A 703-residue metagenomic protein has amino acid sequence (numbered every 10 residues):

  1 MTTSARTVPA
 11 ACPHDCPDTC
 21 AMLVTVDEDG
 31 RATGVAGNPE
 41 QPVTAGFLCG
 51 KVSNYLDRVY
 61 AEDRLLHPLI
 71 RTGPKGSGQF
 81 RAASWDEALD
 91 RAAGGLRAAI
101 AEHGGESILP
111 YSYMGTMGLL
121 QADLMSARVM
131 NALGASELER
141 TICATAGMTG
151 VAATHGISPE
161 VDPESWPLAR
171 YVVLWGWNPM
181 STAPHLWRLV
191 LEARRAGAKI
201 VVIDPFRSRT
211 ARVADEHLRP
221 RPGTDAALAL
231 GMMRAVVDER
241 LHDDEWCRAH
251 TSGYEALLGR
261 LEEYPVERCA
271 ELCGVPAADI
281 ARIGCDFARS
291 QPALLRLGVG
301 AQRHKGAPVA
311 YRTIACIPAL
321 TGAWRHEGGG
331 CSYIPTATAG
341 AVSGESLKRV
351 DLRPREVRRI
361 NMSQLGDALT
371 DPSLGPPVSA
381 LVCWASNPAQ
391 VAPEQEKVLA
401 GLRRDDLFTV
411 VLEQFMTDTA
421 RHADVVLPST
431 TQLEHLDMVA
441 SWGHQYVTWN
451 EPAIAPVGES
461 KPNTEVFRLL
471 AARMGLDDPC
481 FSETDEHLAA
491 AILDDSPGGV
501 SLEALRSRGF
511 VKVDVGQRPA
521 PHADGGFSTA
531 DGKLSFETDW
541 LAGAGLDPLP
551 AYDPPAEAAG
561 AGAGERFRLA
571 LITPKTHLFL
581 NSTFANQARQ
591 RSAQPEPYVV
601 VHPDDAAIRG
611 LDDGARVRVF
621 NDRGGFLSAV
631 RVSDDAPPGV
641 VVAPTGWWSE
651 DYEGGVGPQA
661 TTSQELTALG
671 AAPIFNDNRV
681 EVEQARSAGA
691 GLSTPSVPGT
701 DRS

Functional and structural regions predicted by a protein language model:
M1-E239, P276, W384, A607 (+1 more regions): N-terminal export/assembly segments and adjacent metallocofactor-ligating motifs of anaerobic energy-metabolism
A11, V398-L399, R403-F408, L412-T417 (+2 more regions): Phosphate/diphosphate-binding loops
R71-A82, E87, R234, E239-A277 (+6 more regions): N-terminal leader/propeptide and maturation segments of large enzyme subunits in energy/redox metabolism and hydrolases
H103-S107, H242-C247, L294, R325-S332 (+1 more regions): Flexible, glycine/charged-enriched surface loops at secondary-structure junctions
D123-L191, A196-I203, A226-L230, A315-H422 (+3 more regions): Extended redox/cofactor-interaction regions of prokaryotic respiratory oxidoreductases
V213-P220, T430-L433, Q445-V457: Short beta-alpha connecting loops at secondary-structure transitions that line or flank enzyme active sites
M232, H250-L365: Active-site phosphate/pyrophosphate-binding segments
V457, P462-G509, D514-G516, S582 (+2 more regions): Long, contiguous, secondary-structure-rich segments that constitute the structural scaffold of globular domains
